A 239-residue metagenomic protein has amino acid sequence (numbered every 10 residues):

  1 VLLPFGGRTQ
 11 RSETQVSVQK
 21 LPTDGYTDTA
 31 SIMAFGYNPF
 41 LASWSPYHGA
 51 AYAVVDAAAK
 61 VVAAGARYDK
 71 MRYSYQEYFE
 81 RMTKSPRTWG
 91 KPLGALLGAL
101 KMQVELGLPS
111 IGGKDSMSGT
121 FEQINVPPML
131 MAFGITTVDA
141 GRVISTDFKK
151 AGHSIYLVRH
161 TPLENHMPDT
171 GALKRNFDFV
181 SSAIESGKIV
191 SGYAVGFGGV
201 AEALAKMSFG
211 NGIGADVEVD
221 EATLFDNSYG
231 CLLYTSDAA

Functional and structural regions predicted by a protein language model:
V1-V104, I111-D115, G119, I124-I189 (+2 more regions): Non-catalytic terminal/interface segments that mediate subunit docking, oligomerization, and allosteric communication
L108-P109, D226: Short glycine- and Lys/Arg-enriched binding-loop motifs that mark or flank ligand-binding interfaces
Y193-F197, I213-F225: Beta-strand->loop->alpha-helix junctions that form or flank phosphate-binding loops in nucleotide-handling enzymes
L204-K206: A glycine-rich beta-turn/hairpin centered on an aromatic-Pro dipeptide
E221, L232-L233: Intrinsically disordered, low-complexity regions
Y234-A239: Conserved small/polar residues in nucleotide/adenosyl-binding loops
